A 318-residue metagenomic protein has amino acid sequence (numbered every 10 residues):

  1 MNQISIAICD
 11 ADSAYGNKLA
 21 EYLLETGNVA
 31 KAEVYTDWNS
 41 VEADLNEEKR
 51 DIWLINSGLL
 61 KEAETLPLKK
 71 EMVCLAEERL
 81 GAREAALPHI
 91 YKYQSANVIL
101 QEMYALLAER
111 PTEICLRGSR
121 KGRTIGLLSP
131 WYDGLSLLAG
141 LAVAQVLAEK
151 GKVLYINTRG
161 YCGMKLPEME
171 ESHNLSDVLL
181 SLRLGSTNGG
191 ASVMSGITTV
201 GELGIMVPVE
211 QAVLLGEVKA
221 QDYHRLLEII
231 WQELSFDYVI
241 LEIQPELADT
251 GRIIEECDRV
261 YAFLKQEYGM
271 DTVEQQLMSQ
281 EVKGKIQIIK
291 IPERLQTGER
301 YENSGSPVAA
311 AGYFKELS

Functional and structural regions predicted by a protein language model:
Q3-A14, L19, L23, W53-L54: Conserved acidic segment of CheY-like receiver
I8-S13, T36-W38, L54-L59, L75-E78 (+7 more regions): Structural motif
A20, L24-E64, I243-A248: A short, well-structured beta->alpha microelement
K70-T124: Extreme N-terminal, non-catalytic leader segments that precede Walker-type/kinase nucleotide-binding cores
L100-E102, R225-G312: Conserved catalytic-core segment of NTP-binding enzymes
K121-Y161, P167: Walker A/P-loop phosphate-binding motif and the immediately C-terminal alpha-helix
K150-V207: Phosphate-binding loop that captures ATP/GTP phosphates
V193-M194, T199-V200, I205-G251: Phosphate-binding/switch loop-helix module in NTP-utilizing enzymes
